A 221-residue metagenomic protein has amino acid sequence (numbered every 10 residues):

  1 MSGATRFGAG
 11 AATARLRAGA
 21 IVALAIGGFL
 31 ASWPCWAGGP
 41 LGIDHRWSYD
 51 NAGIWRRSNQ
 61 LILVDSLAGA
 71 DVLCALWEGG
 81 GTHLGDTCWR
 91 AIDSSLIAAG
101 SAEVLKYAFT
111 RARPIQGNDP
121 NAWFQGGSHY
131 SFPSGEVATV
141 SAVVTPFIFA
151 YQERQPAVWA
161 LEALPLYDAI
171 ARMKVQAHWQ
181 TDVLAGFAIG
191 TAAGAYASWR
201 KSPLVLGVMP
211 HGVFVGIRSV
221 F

Functional and structural regions predicted by a protein language model:
M1: Beta-rich carbohydrate-recognition modules and glycan-binding surfaces
A4-V22, S58-N59: Bacterial N-terminal signal peptides that target proteins for export
R15, G27, S32-F132, V137-M173: Hydrophobic alpha-helical bundle signature of multipass membrane enzymes
L76-G79, Y151, A195, W199-L204 (+1 more regions): Outer-membrane beta-barrel proteins
Y107-P114, H178-A185, S202-M209: A cytosolic-side transmembrane-helix exit/cap motif
E136-V140, H178-S198: Alpha-helical transmembrane segments that form the membrane-embedded catalytic/substrate-binding core of multi-pass
Q155-P156, S202-L204, V213: Outer-envelope beta-barrel architecture signal
P210-F221: Outer-membrane beta-barrel "beta-signal"
